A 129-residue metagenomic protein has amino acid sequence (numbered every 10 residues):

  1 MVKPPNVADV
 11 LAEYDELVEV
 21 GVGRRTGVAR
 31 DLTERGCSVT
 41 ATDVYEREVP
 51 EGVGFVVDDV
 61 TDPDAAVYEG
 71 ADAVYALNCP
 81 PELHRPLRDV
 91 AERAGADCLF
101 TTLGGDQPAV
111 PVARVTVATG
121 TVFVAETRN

Functional and structural regions predicted by a protein language model:
M1-D15: S-adenosyl-L-methionine
E13-R25: Conserved class I S-adenosyl-L-methionine
V22-R25, N78-E82, G104-D106: Short beta->alpha connector loops
R24-C37: Conserved SAM-binding loop of SAM-dependent methyltransferases across substrates and taxa, primarily the Class I
S38-V44: Conserved SAM-binding motif I beta-strand of class I
E51-A65: Conserved SAM-binding strand-loop segment of SAM-dependent methyltransferases
A66, A71-P86: A short SAM/SAH-binding and catalytic strip from SAM-dependent methyltransferases
L83-N129: C-terminal substrate-binding/active-site "lid" region of AdoMet-derived donor-dependent transferases
